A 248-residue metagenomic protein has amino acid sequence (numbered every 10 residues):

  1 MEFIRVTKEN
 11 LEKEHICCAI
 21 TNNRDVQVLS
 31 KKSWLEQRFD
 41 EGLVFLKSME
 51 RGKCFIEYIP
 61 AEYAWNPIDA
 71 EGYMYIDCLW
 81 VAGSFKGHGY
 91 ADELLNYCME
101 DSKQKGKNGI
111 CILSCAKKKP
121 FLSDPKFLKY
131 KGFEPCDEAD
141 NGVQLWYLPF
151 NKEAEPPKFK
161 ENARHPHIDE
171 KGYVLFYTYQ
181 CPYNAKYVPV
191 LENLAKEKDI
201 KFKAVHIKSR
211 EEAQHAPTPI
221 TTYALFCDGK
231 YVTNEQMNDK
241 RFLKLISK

Functional and structural regions predicted by a protein language model:
M1-R51, E161-A163, Y183, V190-L194: Short amphipathic alpha-helix that is part of the acyltransferase structural core
K47, R51-Y63, Y75, W80: Conserved beta-strand in the GNAT
Y63-I76, K86: A conserved beta-turn-beta hairpin within the catalytic core of GNAT-like acetyltransferases that forms part
V81, G87-S102: Conserved acetyl-CoA-binding loop-helix of GNAT-fold acetyltransferases
S102-P120: Conserved GNAT acetyl-CoA-binding A-motif
L113, K129-Y147, V232-N234: Conserved catalytic-core motifs of GNAT/GCN5-like acyltransferases
D140-H165: C-terminal "cap" of GNAT-fold acetyltransferases
D228-K248: Non-catalytic, surface beta->alpha helical segment in thiol-disulfide oxidoreductase systems
